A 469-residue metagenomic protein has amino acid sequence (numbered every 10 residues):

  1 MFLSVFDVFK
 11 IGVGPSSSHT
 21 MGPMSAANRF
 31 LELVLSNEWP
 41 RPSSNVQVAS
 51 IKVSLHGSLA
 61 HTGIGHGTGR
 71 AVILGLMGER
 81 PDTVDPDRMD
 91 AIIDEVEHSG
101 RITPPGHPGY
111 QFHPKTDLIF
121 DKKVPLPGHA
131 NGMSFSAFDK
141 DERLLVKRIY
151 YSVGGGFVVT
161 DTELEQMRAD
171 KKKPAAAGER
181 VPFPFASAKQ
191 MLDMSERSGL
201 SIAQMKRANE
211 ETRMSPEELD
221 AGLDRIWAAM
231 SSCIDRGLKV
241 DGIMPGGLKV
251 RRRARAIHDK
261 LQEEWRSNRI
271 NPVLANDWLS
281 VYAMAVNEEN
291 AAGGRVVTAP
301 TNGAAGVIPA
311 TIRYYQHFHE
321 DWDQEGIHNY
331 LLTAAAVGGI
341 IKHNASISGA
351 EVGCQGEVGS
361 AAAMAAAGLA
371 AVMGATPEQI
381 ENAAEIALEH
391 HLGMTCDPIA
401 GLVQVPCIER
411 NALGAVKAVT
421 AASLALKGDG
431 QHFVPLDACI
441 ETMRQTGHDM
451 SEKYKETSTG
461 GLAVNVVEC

Functional and structural regions predicted by a protein language model:
F9-R29, A291-T311, C354-A362: Conserved phosphate/anionic-ligand binding catalytic regions in large, soluble enzymes, centered on
V13-A60, G128, V159: Accessory carbohydrate-recognition regions in carbohydrate-active enzymes
S18-L35, P309-D321, A366-G374: Alpha-helical support elements that line or immediately flank enzyme active sites and cofactor-binding pockets
A49-G63, E95-I102, Y330-H343, E385-P398 (+1 more regions): Short, mixed-charge aromatic SLiMs
P81-S267: C-terminal regulatory domains involved in ligand/effector binding and gene-expression control
R213-G353, G461-C469: Accessory "access/gating" subregions that flank catalytic or transport cores
W322, T333, G339-A412, L424-F433: Hydrophobic alpha-helical bundle architecture
F433-C469: Extended hydrophobic packing segments that form well-structured cores
